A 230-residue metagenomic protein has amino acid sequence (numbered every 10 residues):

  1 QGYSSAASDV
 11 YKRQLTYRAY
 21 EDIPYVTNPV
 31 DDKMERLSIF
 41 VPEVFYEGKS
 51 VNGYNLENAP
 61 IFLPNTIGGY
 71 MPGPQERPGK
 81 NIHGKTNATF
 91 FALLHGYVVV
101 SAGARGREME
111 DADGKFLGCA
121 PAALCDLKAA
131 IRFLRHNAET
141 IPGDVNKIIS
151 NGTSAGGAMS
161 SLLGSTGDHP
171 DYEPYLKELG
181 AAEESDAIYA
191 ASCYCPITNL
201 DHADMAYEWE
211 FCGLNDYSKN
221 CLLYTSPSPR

Functional and structural regions predicted by a protein language model:
Q1-A7, Y11, Y224-P229: Single conserved hydrophobic/aromatic residue that forms the stacking wall/gate of nucleotide- or nucleobase-binding
S8-L56: N-terminal cap/lid segment of alpha/beta-hydrolase-fold proteins
E57-I67: Short beta-strand element of the alpha/beta-hydrolase
L63, V100-A102, I149, S192: Hydrophobic/aromatic beta-strand patches that form the interior of the parallel beta-sheet core in alpha/beta enzyme
G68-A122: Cap/lid segment of the alpha/beta-hydrolase catalytic domain
G118-E139: Alpha/beta-hydrolase active-site loop
H136-E208: Primarily recognizes the serine-hydrolase "nucleophile elbow" in alpha/beta-hydrolase and SGNH/GDSL folds
A206, E210-S226, R230: Non-catalytic, alpha-helical, charged scaffold/linker segments that couple or flank catalytic or architectural cores
